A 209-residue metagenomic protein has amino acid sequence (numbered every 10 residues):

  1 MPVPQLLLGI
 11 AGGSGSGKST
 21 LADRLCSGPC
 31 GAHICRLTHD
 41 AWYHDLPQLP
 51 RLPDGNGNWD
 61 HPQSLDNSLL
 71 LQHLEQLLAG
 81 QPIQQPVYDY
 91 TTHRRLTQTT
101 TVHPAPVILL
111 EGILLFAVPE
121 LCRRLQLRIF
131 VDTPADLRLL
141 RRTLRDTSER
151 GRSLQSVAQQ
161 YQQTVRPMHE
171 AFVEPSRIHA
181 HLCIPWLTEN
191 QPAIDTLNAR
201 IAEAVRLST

Functional and structural regions predicted by a protein language model:
G13: P-loop (Walker A) phosphate-binding loop of NTP-binding proteins
K18: Conserved lysine of the Walker
L21: Hydrophobic positions on the alpha1 helix immediately C-terminal to the Walker A/P-loop
S27-C35: Post-Walker A helix-loop "phosphate-sensing" segment adjacent to the P-loop in P-loop NTPases
C35-R36, H44-T92: Conserved nucleotide-sensing/catalytic segment adjacent to the nucleotide-binding pocket in NTP-handling enzymes
L96-R150: ATP-dependent NMP and nucleoside kinases share a basic, alpha-helical "lid"
H103-P104, L144-S148, R166-T209: NTP-dependent small-molecule kinase module
